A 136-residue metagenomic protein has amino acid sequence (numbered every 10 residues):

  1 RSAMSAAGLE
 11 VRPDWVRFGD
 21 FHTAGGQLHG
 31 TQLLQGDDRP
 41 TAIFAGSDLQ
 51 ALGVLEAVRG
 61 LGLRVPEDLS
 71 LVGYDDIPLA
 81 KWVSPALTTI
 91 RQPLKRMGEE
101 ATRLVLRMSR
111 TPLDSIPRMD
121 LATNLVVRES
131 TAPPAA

Functional and structural regions predicted by a protein language model:
R1-A136: Bacterial carbohydrate/catabolite-sensing allosteric modules
